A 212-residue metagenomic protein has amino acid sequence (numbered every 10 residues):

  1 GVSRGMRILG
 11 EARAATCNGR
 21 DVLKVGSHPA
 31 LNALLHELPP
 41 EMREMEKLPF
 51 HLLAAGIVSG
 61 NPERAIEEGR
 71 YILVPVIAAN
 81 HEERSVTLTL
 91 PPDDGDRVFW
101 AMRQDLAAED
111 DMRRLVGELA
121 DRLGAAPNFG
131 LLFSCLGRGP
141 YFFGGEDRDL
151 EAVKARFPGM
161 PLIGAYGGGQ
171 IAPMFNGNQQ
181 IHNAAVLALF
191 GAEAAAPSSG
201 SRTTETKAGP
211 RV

Functional and structural regions predicted by a protein language model:
G1-F143, D147-M160, A165-V212: Small-residue-enriched flexible segments
